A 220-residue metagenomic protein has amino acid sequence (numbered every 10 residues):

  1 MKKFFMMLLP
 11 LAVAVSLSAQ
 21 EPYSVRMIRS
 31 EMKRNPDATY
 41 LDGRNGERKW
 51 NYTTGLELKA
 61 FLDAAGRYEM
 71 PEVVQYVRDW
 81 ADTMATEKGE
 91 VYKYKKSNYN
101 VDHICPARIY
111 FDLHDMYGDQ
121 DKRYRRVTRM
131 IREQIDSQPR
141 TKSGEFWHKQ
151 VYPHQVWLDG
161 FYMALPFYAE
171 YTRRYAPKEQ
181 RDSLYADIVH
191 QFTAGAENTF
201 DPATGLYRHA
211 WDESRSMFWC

Functional and structural regions predicted by a protein language model:
M1-Q20: Bacterial Sec-dependent N-terminal signal peptides
Q20, I28-G55, A85-I104, H148-F161 (+1 more regions): Solvent-exposed loop and edge beta-strand segments that line ligand/cofactor-binding and catalytic clefts
Q20, T53, V73, Q120 (+3 more regions): Residue-level preference for long, well-ordered alpha-helices that form the structural scaffold of enzyme catalytic
E21-Y40, Q75-K93, R126-E145, Y185-R208: Long, well-ordered core segments of solenoidal/helical folds
N51, G55-L58, R67, P71-R78 (+3 more regions): Generic alpha-helical scaffold signal
G55-P71, C105-Q120, L165-Q180: Well-ordered alpha-helical scaffold segments within catalytic/enzyme domains
G89-Y92, K96, N100-Y168: Extracytoplasmic mature domains of secreted/periplasmic and thylakoid-lumen proteins
L158-C220: Extended ligand-binding clefts on enzyme/binding-domain cores
